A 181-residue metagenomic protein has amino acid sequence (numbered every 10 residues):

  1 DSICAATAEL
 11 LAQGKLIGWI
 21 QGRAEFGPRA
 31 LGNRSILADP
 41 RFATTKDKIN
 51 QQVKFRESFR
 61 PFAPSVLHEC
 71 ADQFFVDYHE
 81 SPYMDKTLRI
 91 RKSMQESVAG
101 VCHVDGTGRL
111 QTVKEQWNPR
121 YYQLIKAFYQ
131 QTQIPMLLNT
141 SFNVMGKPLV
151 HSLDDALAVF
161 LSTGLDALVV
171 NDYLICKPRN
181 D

Functional and structural regions predicted by a protein language model:
D1-D181: Flexible beta->alpha loop and helix N-cap segments adjacent to enzyme active/binding sites
